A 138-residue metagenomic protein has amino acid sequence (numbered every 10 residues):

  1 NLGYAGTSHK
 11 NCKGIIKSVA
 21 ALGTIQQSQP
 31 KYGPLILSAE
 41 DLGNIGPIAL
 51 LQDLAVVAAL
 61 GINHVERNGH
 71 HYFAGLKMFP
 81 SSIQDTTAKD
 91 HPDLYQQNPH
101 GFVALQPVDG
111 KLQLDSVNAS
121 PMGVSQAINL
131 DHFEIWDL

Functional and structural regions predicted by a protein language model:
N1-S116: Shared catalytic-loop signature of beta/alpha-barrel
I25, N118-P121, S125-A127: Conserved, mostly hydrophobic/aromatic
Q106-P107, D115, N129-L138: Terpene synthase/cyclase
